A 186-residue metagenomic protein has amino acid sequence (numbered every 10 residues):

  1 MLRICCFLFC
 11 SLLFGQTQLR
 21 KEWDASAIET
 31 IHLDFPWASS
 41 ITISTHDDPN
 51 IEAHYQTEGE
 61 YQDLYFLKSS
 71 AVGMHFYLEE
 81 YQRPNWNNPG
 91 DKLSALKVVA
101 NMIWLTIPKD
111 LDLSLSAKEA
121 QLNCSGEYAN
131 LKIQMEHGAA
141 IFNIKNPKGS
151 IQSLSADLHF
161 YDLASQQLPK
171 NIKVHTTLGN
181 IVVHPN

Functional and structural regions predicted by a protein language model:
L2-L13: Sec-dependent N-terminal signal peptides
C6, T176-I181: Contiguous N-terminal and early-domain "leader" segments and peripheral loops that mark the onset or edge of a domain
Q16-F35, S40-A117, G126-Y128, K132 (+3 more regions): Acidic (Asp/Glu) and glycine-rich low-complexity loops/linkers that are typically intrinsically disordered
L122, L158-Y161, V182-H184: Beta-strand-rich extracellular passenger or scaffold domains
